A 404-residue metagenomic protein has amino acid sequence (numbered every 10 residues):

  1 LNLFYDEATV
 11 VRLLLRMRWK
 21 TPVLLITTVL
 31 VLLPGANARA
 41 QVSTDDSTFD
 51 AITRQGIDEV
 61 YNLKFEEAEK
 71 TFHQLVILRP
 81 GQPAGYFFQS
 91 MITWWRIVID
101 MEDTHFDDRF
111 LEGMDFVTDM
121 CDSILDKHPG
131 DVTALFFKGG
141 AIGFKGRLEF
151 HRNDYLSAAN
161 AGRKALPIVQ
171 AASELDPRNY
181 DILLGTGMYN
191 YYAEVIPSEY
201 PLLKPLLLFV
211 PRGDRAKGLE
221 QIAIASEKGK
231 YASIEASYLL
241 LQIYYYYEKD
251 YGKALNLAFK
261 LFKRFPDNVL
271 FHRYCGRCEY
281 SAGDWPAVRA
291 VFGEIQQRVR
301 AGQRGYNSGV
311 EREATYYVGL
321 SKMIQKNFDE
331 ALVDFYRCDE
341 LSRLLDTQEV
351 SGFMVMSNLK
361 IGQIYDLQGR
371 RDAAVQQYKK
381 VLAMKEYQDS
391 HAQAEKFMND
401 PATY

Functional and structural regions predicted by a protein language model:
V42-A51, E59-T71, G81, Q89-R178 (+3 more regions): Short coil/linker segments at helix-helix boundaries
R54, F88, W95, F137 (+7 more regions): "A position-specific structural signal for the A-helix of alpha-solenoid helical repeats
L63, N153, G213, E248-K249 (+3 more regions): Residue-level detector of the short coil/turn that links helix A to helix B within each tetratricopeptide repeat
V76-I77, D119, L166-P167, S226-E227 (+5 more regions): Amphipathic alpha-helical segments of tetratricopeptide repeats
Q82, D131, N179, A232-S233 (+4 more regions): Residue-level recognition of tetratricopeptide repeat
W95-R96, F144, H151, Y192 (+5 more regions): Register position in tetratricopeptide repeats
L166, Q170, V210-D214, L219 (+3 more regions): TPR/TPR-like (Sel1-like) alpha-helical repeat modules
